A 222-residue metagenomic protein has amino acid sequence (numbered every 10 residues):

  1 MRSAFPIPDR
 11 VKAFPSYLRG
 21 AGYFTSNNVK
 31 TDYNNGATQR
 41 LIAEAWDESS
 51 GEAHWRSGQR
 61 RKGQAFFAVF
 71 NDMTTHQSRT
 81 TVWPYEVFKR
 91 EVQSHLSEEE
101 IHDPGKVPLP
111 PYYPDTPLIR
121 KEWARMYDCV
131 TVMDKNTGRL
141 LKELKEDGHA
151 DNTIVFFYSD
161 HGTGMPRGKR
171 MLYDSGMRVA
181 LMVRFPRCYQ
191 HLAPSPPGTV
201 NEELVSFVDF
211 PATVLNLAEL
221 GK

Functional and structural regions predicted by a protein language model:
M1-T80: Catalytic-site neighborhoods of secreted/periplasmic enzymes that process anionic sulfate/phosphate groups
G58-K222: Active-site-proximal cap/lid insertion segments
